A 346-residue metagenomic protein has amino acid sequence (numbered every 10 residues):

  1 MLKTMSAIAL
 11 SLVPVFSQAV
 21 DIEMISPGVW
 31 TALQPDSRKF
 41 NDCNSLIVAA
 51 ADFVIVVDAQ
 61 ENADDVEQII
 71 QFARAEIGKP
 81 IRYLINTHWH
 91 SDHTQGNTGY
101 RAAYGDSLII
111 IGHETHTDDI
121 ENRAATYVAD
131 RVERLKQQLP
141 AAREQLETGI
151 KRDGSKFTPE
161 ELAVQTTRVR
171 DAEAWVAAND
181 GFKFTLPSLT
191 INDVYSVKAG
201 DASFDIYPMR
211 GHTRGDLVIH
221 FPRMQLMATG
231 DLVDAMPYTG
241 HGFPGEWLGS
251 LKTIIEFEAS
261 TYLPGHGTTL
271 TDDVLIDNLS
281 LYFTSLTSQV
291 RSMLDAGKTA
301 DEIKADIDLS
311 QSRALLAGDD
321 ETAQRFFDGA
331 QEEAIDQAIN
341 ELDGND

Functional and structural regions predicted by a protein language model:
L12-S17: N-terminal signal peptide c-region/cleavage motif recognized by signal peptidases
E23-F72, L217-D231: Conserved beta-strand hairpin/beta-sheet module of binuclear metal-dependent hydrolase folds, prominently
M24, Q165, D180-L186, T190-F221: Core dinuclear metal-dependent hydrolase active-site scaffold
V57-A59, R82-H90, I111-E114, M209 (+3 more regions): Active-site neighborhood of phospho(di)ester-bond hydrolases with catalytic His/Asp-centered motifs
A75-P187, S196: Active-site HxH/HxHxD metal-binding segment of metal-dependent hydrolases
A199, L226, G245-E302, D306: Divalent-metal (often Zn2+) His-rich catalytic cores of metallo-beta-lactamase-fold enzymes
S203-F257: Active-site-proximal loop/helix segments of hydrolase catalytic cores
D295-D346: C-terminal regulatory/interaction regions
